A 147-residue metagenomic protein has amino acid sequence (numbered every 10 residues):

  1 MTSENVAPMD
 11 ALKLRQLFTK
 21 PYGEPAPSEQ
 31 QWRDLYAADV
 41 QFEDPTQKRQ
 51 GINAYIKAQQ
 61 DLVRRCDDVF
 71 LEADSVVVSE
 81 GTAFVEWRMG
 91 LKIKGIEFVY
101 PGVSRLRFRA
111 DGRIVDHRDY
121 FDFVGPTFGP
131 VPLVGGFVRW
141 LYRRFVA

Functional and structural regions predicted by a protein language model:
M1, N5, T19, F42-P45 (+1 more regions): A general structural-boundary detector
T2-S3, R64-F70, V77-A147: A beta-strand edge to alpha-helix "cap/lid" segment located at domain peripheries
E4-A38: Short acidic-aromatic low-complexity motifs
R15-F18, Y36, Q59, W87-M89 (+1 more regions): Hydrophobic alpha-helical core bundles mediating ligand binding, dimerization, or RNAP-core interactions
L17, P21, A58-L62, W140 (+1 more regions): Residues that form generic nucleotide/phosphate-binding pockets
E29-G81: A solvent-exposed, acidic/Ser-Thr-rich amphipathic alpha-helical stretch
